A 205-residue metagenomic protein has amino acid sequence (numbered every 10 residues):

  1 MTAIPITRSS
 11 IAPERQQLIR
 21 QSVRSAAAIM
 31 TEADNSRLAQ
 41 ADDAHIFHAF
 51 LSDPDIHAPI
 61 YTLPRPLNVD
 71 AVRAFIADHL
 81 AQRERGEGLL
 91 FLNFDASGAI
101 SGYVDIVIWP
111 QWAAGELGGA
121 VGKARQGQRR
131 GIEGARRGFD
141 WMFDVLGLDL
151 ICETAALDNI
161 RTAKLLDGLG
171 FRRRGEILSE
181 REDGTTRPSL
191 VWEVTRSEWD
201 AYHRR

Functional and structural regions predicted by a protein language model:
M1-D55, N93-R205: Acyl-donor (CoA/ACP) binding surface of acyl/acetyltransferases
L51, I60, R83-E84: Hydrophobic residues in alpha-helical segments
I56, R65, R85-G88, I151: Secondary-structure boundary/capping residues
H57-D78: Conserved GNAT-fold acetyl-CoA-binding loop/helix
A58-I60, G88, A201-H203: Short, hydrophobic secondary-structure boundary micro-motifs
Y61, A71-R73, G86, A120 (+2 more regions): A generic membrane alpha-helix/interface feature
D78-L92: A short helix-loop-beta-strand connector motif used in the catalytic cores of GNAT acetyltransferases and, in some
